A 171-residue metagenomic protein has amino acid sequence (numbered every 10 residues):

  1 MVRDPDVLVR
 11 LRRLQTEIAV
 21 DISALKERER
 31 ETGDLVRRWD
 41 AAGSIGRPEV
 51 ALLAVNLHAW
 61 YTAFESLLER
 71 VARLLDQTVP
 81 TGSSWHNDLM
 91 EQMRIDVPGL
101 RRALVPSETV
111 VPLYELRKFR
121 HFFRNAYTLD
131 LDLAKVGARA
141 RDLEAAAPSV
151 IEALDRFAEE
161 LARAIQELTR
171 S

Functional and structural regions predicted by a protein language model:
M1-S171: Solvent-exposed interaction patches of small proteins and small membrane subunits
